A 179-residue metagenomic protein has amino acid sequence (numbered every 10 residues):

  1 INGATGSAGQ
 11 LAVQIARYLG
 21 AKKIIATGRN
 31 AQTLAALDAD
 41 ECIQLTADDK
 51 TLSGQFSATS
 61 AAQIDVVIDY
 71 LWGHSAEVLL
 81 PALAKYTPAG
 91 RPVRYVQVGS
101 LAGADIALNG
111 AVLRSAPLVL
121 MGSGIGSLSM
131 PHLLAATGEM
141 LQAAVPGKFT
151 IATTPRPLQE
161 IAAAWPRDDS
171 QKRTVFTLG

Functional and structural regions predicted by a protein language model:
I1-D48: Mid-domain Rossmann-like dinucleotide-binding core that forms the NAD(H)/NADP(H) cofactor-binding site
A16, V67, L79, L120 (+1 more regions): Terminal peptide-recognition signature
A39, Q63-I64, P92: Local beta-strand N-terminus motif with an aromatic residue
E41-T51, A152-E160: Short acidic-hydrophobic, aromatic-tinged amphipathic segments that line or gate anion-handling sites
D49-A62: Short amphipathic alpha-helix with an adjacent loop that forms part of the alpha/beta core around
D65-I68, V96: N-terminal Rossmann-like NAD(P) cofactor-binding module of classical short-chain dehydrogenase/reductase
H74-K148: Glycine-rich phosphate-binding loop and adjacent beta-alpha segment of Rossmann(oid) nucleotide-cofactor-binding
P131-G179: C-terminal hydrophobic helical "lid"/dimerization subdomain of Rossmann-like NAD(P)H-dependent oxidoreductases
